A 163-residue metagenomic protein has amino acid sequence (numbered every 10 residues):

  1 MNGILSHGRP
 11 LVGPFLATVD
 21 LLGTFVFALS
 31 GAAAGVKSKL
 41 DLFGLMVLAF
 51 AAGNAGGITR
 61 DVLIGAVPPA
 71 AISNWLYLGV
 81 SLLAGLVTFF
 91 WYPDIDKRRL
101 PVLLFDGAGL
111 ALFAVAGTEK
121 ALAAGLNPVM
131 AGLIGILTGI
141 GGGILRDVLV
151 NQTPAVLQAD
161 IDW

Functional and structural regions predicted by a protein language model:
M1-F15, V62-I72, A116-M130: Helix-coil boundary and interhelical linker segments in multi-pass alpha-helical membrane proteins
I4, M130-I134, I140, I144-W163: C-terminal transmembrane helix-loop-helix hairpin of multi-pass membrane proteins
P10-A17, P101, M130, Q152-L157: Structural preference for solvent-exposed beta-strand-turn elements and adjacent flexible terminal/loop segments within
V12-T24, P69-L83, N127-I140: Structural signature of hydrophobic alpha-helical transmembrane segments
A17-S30, L48-A51: The first (N-terminal) embedded transmembrane alpha-helix
A28-S38, I58-V62, G85-R99, I144-A155: C-terminal ends of transmembrane helices
F43-A51, N74-L78, R99-L110, G132-I134 (+1 more regions): Cytoplasmic-side transmembrane-helix entry/capping segments in multi-pass membrane proteins
L82-K120: Ordered, amphipathic secondary-structure segments that act as subunit-interaction surfaces in large macromolecular
